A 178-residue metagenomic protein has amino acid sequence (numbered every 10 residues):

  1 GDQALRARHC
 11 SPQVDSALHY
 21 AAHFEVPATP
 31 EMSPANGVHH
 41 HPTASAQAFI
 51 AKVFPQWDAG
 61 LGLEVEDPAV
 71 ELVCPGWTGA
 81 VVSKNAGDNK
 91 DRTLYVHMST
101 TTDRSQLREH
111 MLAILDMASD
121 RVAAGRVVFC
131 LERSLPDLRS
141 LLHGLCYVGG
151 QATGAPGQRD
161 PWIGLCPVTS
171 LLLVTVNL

Functional and structural regions predicted by a protein language model:
G1-E109, A113-M117, R121-L131, Q151 (+3 more regions): Non-catalytic substrate-recognition and accessory regions of acyl/acetyltransferase enzymes
F129-S140, Q158: Conserved beta-strand-loop-alpha-helix junction that forms the acyl-donor binding cleft
S134-D137, S170-V174: Noncatalytic linker/hinge segments flanking ATPase motor cores
P136-A152: Conserved active-site alpha-helix within GNAT-family acetyltransferase domains
S140, P167-V168: Charge-rich, low-complexity amphipathic helices in intrinsically disordered tails/linkers adjacent to domains
C146, A155-G157, S170-L172: Intrinsically disordered, low-complexity, Lys/Arg-biased terminal tails
P161-L165: Ankyrin repeat (ANK) tandem arrays and their immediately adjacent linkers/low-complexity segments
